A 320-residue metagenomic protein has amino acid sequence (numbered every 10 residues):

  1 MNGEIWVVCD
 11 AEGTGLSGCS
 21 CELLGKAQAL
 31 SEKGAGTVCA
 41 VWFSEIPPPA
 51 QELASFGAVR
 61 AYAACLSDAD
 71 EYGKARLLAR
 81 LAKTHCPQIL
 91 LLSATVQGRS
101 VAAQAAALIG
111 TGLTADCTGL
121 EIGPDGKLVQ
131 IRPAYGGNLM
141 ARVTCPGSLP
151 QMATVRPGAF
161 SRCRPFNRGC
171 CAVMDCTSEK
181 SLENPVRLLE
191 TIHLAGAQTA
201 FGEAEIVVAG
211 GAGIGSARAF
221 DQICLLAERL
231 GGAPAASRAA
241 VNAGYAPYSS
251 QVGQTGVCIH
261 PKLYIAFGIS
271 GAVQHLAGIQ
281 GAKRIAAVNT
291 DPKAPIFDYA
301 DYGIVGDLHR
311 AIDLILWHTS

Functional and structural regions predicted by a protein language model:
M1-S320: N-terminal glycine-rich FAD/FM-binding segment characteristic of electron-transfer flavoproteins
